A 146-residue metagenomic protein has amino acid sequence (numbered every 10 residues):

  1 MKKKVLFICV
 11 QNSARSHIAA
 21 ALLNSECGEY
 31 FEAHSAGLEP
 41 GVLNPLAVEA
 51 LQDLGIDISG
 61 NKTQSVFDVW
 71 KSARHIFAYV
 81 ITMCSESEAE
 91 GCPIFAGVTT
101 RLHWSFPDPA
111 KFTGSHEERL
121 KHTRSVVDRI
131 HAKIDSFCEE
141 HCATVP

Functional and structural regions predicted by a protein language model:
M1-K71: Conserved active-site segments centered on acidic
H34, Y79-I81, L102-W104: Hydrophobic/aromatic beta-strand patches that form the interior of the parallel beta-sheet core in alpha/beta enzyme
G37, C84, S105-P107: Residues at the C-termini of beta-strands that transition into short coil/loop
P45, Q64, H75, E117 (+1 more regions): Generic alpha-helical secondary structure signal
E49, F77-A78, V127: Alpha-helix boundary/capping detector
K71-R74, V145: Alpha-helix termini
A73-G97: Mid-chain, well-packed structural core segment of small domains
E88-P146: Phosphate-binding/catalytic loops
